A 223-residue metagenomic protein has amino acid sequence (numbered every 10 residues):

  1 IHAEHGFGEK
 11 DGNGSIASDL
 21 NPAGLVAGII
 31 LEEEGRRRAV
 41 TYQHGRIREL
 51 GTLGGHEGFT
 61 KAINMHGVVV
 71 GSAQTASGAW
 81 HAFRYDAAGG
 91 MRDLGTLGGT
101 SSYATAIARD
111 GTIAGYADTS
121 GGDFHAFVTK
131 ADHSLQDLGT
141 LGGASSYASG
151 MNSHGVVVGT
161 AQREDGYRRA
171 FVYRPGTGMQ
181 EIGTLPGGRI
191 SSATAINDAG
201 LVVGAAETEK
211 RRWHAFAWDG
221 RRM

Functional and structural regions predicted by a protein language model:
I1-M223: Residue-level hotspots at or immediately adjacent to binding/recognition sites across diverse folds
